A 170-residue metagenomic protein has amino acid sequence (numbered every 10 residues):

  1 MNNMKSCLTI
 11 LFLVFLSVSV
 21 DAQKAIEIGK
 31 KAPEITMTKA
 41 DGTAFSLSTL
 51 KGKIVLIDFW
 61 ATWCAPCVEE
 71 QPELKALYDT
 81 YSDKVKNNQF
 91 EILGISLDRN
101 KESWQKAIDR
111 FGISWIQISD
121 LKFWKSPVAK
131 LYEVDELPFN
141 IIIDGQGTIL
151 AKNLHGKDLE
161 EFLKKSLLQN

Functional and structural regions predicted by a protein language model:
M1-I26, N170: Bacterial Sec-dependent N-terminal signal peptides
D21-S48, L168-Q169: N-terminal "domain-start" segment that seeds a small globular fold
T38, Q105-I141, G145: Short, internal strand/loop/helix patches that form the active-site neighborhood or redox-interaction surface
K51-G52, V134: Active-site acidic short loop of glycosyltransferases
I54-V55, P138: Alpha/beta-hydrolase fold active-site loops
F59-A76: Conserved redox-active cysteine motifs that mediate thiol-disulfide chemistry, especially di-cysteine Cys-X(1-2)-Cys
K86-K101, I113-F123: Thiol-based oxidoreductase modules, predominantly thioredoxin-like and allied folds used for disulfide exchange
L137, I142-N170: Thiol-/selenol-based redox modules, centered on thioredoxin-like and closely related oxidoreductase domains
